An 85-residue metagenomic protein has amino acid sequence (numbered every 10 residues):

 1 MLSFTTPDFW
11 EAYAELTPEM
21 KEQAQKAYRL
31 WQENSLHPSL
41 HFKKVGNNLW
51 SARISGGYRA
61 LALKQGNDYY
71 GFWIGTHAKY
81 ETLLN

Functional and structural regions predicted by a protein language model:
M1-K26: Arg/Lys-rich, positively charged N-terminal/basic patches that mediate binding to nucleic acids
L2-F4, P18, I54-N85: Enriched for short, Lys/Arg-rich terminal
D8, Q32, H37, G75-T76: Short, functionally important structural connectors and interaction interfaces within domains
D8-A12, Q23, L49-A52, L61 (+1 more regions): A broad, structure-centric signal for solvent-exposed, well-ordered loop/edge residues that line or flank functional
Y28-R53: A short, surface-exposed loop/turn module that caps and links secondary-structure elements
